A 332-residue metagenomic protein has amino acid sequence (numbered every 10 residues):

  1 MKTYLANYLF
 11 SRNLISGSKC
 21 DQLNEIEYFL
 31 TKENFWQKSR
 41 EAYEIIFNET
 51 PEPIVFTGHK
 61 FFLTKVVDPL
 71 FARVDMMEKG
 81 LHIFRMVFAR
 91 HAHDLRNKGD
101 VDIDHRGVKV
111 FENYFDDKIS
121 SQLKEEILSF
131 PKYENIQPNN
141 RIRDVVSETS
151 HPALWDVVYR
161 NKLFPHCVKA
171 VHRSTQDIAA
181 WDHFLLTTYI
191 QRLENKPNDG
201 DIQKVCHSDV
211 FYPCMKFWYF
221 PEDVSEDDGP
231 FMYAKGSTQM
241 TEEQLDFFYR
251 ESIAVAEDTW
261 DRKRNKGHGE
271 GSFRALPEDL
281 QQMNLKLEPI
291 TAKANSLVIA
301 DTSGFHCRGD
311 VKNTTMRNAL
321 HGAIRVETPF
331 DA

Functional and structural regions predicted by a protein language model:
T3-C20, E25-F29, E44-I45, E49 (+6 more regions): Non-heme Fe(II)/2-oxoglutarate
L23, K32-R40, E44-F47, P51-R106 (+1 more regions): Non-heme Fe(II)-dependent double-stranded beta-helix
V108-V110, Y114, K216-F220, L287-P289 (+2 more regions): Conserved hydrophobic/aromatic beta-strand scaffold that supports enzyme active sites
E126-I127, Y233-K235, N313-T314: Short Gly/aromatic-enriched secondary-structure transition segments
L185, I190-N195, F211, P221-E226 (+1 more regions): Short acidic/polar capping segments at secondary-structure boundaries
H207-E226, T291-A292, A323-V326: Short, conserved beta-strand element in jelly-roll/cupin
D209, F220-E222, G236-T238, S303-F305 (+2 more regions): Histidine- and/or cysteine-centered catalytic micro-motif in compact active-site loops
D227-I299: Double-stranded beta-helix
